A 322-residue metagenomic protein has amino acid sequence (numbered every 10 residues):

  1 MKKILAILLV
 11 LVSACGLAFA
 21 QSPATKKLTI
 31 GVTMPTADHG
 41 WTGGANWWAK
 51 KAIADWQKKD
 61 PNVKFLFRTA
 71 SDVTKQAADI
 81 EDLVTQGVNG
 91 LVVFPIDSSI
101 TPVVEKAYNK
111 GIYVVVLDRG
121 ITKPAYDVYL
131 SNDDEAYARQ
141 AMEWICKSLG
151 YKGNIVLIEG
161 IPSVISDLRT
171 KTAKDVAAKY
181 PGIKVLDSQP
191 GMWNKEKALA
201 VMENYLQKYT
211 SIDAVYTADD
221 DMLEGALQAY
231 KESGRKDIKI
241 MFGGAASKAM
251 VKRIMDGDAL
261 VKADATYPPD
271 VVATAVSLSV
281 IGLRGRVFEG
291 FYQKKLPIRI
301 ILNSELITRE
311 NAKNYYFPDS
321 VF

Functional and structural regions predicted by a protein language model:
M1-T29, E105-I112, N314, F322: Short, low-complexity disordered leader/linker segments with a strong preference for bacterial N-terminal type II
S22-L28, V176-K179, Y267, T274-F322: Hinge/cleft segment of the Venus flytrap/periplasmic-binding protein
L28-W56, L66-A77, F94-S98, I158-L168 (+2 more regions): Extracytoplasmic "Venus flytrap"
W41-Q57, Y137-A141, I165-I183, K197 (+3 more regions): Short, solvent-exposed amphipathic alpha-helices that sit in or adjacent to ligand/effector-binding or catalytic
D55-A70, N154-E159, K174-K195: Short beta-strand elements in bilobed, periplasmic/extracellular small-molecule ligand-binding domains
Q76, L130-I155, D167-L168, K197-L199 (+2 more regions): Hydrophobic alpha-helical segments within soluble ligand-binding/sensing domains
E81-V84, N89-Y108, A173, D187 (+1 more regions): Hydrophobic alpha-helical
D97-A136, K147, N154, S247-L260: Flexible loop/hinge segments that line or gate small-molecule binding clefts
